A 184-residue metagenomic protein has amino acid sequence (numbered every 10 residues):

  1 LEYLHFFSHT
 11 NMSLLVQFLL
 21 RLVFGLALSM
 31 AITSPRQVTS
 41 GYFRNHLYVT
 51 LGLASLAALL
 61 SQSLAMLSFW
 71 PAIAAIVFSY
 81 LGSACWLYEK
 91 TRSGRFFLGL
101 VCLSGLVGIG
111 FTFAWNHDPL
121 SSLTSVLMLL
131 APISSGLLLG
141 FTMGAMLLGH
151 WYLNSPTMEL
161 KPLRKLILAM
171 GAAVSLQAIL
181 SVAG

Functional and structural regions predicted by a protein language model:
L1-N11: N-terminal amphipathic/basic-hydrophobic helices that include classical n-h-c signal peptides and signal-anchor
F6, N116-L127: Membrane-interface helix termini and inter-helical loops of multi-pass transporters
H9-W115, P132-W151, L166-G184: Hydrophobic cores of alpha-helical transmembrane segments in multi-pass integral membrane proteins
N11, S122-L130, L163: Hydrophobic, aromatic-rich alpha-helical transmembrane segments and their membrane-interface anchor motifs
N154-I167: Hydrophobic, small-residue-rich membrane helices and short re-entrant helix-turn-helix hairpins that build
